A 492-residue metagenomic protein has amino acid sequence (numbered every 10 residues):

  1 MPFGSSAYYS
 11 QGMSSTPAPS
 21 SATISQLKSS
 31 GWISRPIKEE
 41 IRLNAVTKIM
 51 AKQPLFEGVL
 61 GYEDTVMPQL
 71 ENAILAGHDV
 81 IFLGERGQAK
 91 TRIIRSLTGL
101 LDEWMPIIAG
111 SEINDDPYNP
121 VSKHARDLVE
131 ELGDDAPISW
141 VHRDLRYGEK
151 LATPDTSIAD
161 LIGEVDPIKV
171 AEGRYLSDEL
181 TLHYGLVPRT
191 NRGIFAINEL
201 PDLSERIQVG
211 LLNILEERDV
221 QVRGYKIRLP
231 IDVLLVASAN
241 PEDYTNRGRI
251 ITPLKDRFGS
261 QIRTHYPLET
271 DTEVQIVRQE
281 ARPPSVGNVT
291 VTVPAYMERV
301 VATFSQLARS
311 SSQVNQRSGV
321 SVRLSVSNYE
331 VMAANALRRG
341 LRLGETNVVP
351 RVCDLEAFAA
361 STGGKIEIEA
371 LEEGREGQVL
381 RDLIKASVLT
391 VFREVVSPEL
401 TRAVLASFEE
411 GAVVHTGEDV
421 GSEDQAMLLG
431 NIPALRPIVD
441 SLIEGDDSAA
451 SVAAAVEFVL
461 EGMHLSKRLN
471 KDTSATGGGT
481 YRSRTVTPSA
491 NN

Functional and structural regions predicted by a protein language model:
M1, M13-S14: Initiator methionine at the very start of the polypeptide chain
P2-Y9: Short, positively charged and aromatic/hydrophobic N-terminal segments
S14-D271, R282-R299, L307, S312-R317 (+2 more regions): Conserved ASCE/P-loop NTPase catalytic core
V277, V301-S305: Short alpha-helical scaffolding segments that buttress acidic/His motifs in well-ordered protein cores
G287-P294, L307-L383: C-terminal helical "lid" subdomain and adjoining coupling/linker elements of P-loop NTPases
